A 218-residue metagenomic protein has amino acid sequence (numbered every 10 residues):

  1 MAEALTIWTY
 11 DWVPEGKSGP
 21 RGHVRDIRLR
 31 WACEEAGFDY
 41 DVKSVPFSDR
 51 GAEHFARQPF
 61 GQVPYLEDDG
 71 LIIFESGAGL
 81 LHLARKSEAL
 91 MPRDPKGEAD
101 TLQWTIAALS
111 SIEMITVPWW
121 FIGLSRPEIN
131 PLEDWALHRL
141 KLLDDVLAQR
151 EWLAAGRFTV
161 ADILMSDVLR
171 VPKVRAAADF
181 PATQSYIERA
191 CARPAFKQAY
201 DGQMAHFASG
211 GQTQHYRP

Functional and structural regions predicted by a protein language model:
M1-P131, D144, R217: GST-like domain detector, emphasizing the conserved glutathione-binding G-site in the N-terminal thioredoxin-like
A2-E3, K96, W104-P194, D201: GST-like fold's C-terminal all-alpha helical module
V42, P92, G156, A199-Y200: A generic structural-conservation signal
E53, A177-A178, T183, S209-G211: Residue-level signature of transmembrane alpha-helix interfaces in integral membrane proteins
A195-Q198, A208: Short, charged low-complexity linker/loop segments at the C-terminal edge of domains
Q203-P218: Acidic/histidine-enriched, glycine/proline-rich intrinsically disordered or flexible terminal extensions
